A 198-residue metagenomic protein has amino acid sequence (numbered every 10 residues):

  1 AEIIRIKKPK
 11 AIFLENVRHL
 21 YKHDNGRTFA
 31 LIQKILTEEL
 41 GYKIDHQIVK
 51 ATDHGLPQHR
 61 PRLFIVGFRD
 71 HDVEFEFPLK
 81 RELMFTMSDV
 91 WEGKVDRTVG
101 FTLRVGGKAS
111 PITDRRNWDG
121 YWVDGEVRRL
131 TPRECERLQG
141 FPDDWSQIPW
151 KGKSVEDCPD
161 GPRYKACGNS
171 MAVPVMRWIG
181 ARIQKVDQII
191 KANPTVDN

Functional and structural regions predicted by a protein language model:
A1-R128, E134: Class I S-adenosyl-L-methionine
M87-N198: C-terminal target-recognition/interaction regions appended to catalytic cores
